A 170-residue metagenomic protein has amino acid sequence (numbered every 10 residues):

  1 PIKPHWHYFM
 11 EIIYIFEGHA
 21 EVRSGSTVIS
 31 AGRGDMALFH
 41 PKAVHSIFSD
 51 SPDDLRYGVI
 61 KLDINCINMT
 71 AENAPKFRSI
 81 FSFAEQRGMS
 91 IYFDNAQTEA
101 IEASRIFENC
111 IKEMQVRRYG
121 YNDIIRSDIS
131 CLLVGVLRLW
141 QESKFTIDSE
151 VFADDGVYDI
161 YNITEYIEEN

Functional and structural regions predicted by a protein language model:
P1-M36, A43, S51, A74-S79 (+1 more regions): Generic protein-terminus/edge-of-domain signal
P1-W6, Y14, L38, V59 (+2 more regions): Short intrinsically disordered, low-complexity coil segments enriched in acidic
E17, P41, L62-I64: Residues immediately flanking
F48-K112, R138-S143: A hydrophobic/aromatic-rich effector-binding and dimerization subdomain of bacterial HTH-type transcriptional regulators
I91-E99, M114-S127, L133-N170: Short, Lys/Arg-enriched, Trp-marked, Pro/Gly-tolerant hinge/linker segments that flank
